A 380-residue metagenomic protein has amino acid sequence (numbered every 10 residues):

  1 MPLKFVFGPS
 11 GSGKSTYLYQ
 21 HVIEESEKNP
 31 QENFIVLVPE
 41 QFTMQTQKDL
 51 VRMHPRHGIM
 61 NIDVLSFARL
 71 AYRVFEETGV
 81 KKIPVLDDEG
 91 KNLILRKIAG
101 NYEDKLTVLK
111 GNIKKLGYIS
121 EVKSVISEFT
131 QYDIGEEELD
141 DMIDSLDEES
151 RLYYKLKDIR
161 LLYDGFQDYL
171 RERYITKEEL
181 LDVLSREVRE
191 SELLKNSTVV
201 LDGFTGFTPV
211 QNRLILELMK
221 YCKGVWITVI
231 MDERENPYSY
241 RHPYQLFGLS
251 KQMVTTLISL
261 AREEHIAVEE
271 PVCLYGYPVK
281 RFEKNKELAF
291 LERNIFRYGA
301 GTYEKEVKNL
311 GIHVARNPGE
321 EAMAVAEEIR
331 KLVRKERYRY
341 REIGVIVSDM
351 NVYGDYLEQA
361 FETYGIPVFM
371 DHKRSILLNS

Functional and structural regions predicted by a protein language model:
M1-L3, S10-S26, E32, E40 (+2 more regions): Helicase P-loop NTPase motor core
P2-V6, K14-Y17, N101-G203, L214 (+2 more regions): Accessory N-terminal region flanking or inserted into the helicase ATPase core in nucleic-acid motor proteins
H21, L50, Q211-E217, Y356-A360: A short acidic, amphipathic alpha-helical/loop segment
Q31-E138: Conserved P-loop NTPase-based nucleic-acid remodeling module centered on helicase motor cores
P55, L70, G100, D104-L106 (+2 more regions): ATPase/helicase motor core of nucleic-acid motors
T198, D202, K220-G224, Y238 (+4 more regions): C-terminal RecA-like lobe
G203-T205, M350: Conserved Walker B
G206-K280: Extended, H/D-rich, highly charged conserved domains that either
